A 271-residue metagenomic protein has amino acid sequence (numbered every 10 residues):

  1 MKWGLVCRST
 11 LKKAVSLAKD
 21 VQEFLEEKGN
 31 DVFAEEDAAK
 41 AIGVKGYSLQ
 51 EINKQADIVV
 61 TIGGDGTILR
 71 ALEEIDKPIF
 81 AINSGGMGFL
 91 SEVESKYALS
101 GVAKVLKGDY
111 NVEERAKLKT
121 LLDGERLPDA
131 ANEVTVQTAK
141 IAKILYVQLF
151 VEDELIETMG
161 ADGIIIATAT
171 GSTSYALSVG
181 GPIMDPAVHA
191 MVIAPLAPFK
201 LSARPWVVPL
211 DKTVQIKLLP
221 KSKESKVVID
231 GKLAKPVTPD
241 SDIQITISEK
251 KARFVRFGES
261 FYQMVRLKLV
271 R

Functional and structural regions predicted by a protein language model:
M1-I58, E74, S95-E114, L121-P128: ATP/NTP phosphate-donor binding region
A14, G66-A71, T173-S178: Short glycine/serine/threonine-rich phosphate/pyrophosphate-binding segments that cradle anionic phosphate groups
V59-T67, G163-I164, T168: Glycine-rich phosphate-binding loop
D65-T67, G85-M87, T170-S172: Short glycine-rich anion-binding loops that position phosphate/pyrophosphate groups of nucleotides and phosphorylated
E73-G85: Gly/Ser-rich helix-loop-strand patches that form or flank binding pockets for ribonucleotide-derived cofactors
G86-D162: Catalytic core of DAGKc-family lipid kinases
P128, V136, I141, V151-L155 (+1 more regions): ATP/nucleoside-binding phosphotransfer catalytic cores, i.e., glycine-rich phosphate-binding loops
E154-A161, I166-S202: Gly/Ser/Thr-rich active-site loops/lids in small-molecule metabolic enzymes that frequently grip phosphoryl groups
